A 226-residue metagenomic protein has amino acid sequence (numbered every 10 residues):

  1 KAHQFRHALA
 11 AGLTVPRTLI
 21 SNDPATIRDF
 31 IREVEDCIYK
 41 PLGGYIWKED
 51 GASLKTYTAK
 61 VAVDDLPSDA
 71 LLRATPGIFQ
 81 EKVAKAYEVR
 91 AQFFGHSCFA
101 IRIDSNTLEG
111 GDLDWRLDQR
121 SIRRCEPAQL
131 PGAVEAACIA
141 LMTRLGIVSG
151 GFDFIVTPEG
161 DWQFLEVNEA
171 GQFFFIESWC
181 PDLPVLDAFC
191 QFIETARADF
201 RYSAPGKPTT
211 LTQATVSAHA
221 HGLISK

Functional and structural regions predicted by a protein language model:
K1-V15, R28-D29: Conserved N-proximal alpha/beta basic substrate-recognition cap immediately N-terminal to, or forming the N-lobe
A11-T14, R144-S149: Short secondary-structure junctions
T14-N22: Short, well-structured beta-strand/strand-turn elements
P24-A25, D29-A128: Phosphate-binding site of ATP-dependent enzymes
C125-G132, T143-I147, V156-K226: C-terminal active-site "lid" helix and adjoining low-complexity regulatory extension at the edge of ATP-using catalytic
C138-L141: A conserved acidic, glycine/proline-rich C-terminal tail/linker
F152-F154: Hydrophobic residue at the +6 position relative to the catalytic HRD Asp in the kinase catalytic loop
